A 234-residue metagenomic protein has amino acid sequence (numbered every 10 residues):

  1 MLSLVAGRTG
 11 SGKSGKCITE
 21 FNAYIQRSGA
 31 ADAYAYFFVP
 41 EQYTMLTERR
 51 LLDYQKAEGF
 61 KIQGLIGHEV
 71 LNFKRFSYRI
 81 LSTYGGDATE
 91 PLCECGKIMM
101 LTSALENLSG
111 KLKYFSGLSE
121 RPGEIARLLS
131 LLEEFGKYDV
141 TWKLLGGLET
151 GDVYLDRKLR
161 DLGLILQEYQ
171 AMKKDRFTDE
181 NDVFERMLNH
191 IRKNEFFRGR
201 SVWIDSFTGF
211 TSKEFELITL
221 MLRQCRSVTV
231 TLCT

Functional and structural regions predicted by a protein language model:
M1-D53: Glycine-rich P-loop/Walker A and Walker A-like loops and their local beta1-loop-alpha1 context in P-loop NTPases
M1-L4, A104-S206, K213, L217: Accessory N-terminal region flanking or inserted into the helicase ATPase core in nucleic-acid motor proteins
I18-I25, L52, T102, Q170 (+2 more regions): Short, well-ordered alpha-helical packing segments
S28, N194-R198, L220-C225: Short, conserved loop/helix-junction motifs that constitute active-site signature segments in enzyme catalytic cores
A31-G146, T150-V153: Conserved P-loop NTPase-based nucleic-acid remodeling module centered on helicase motor cores
F37-V39, V70, W203, S227-L232: Structural recognition of the conserved hydrophobic beta-strand(s) that form the central parallel beta-sheet of P-loop
Y43, T208-G209: Catalytic acidic motif of RecA-like/P-loop NTPases
E214-T234: Conserved RecA-like helicase ATPase core segment that couples NTP binding/hydrolysis to strand translocation
